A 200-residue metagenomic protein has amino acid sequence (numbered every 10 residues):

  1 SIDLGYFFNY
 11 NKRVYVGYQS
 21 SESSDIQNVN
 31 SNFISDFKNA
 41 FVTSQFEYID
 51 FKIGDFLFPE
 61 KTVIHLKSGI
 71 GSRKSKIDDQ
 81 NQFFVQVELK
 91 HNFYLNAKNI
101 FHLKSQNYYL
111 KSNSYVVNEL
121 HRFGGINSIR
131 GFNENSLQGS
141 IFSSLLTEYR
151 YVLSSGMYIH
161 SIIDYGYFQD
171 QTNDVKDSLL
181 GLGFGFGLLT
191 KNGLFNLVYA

Functional and structural regions predicted by a protein language model:
S1-I53, F123-I126, S136-G139, L194-N196 (+1 more regions): Gram-negative/organellar outer-membrane beta-barrel architecture
I34-K38, F56-F58, I77-N81: Short, contiguous, pocket-lining structural segments that sit at or immediately flank catalytic/ligand-binding sites
V42, T62-A200: C-terminal transmembrane beta-barrel domains of outer membrane proteins
D50-K52, L57-E60, G71: Long, internal scaffold/assembly segments composed of regular secondary structure
